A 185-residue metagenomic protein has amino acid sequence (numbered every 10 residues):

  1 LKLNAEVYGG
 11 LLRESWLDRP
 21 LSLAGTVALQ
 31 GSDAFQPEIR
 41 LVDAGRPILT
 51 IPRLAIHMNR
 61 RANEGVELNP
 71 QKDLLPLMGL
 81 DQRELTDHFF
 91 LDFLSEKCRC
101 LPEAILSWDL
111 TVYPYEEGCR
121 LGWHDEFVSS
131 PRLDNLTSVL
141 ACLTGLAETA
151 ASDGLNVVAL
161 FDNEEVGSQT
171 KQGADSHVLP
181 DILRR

Functional and structural regions predicted by a protein language model:
L1-R185: N-terminal hydrophobic/helix-forming segments and targeting peptides
